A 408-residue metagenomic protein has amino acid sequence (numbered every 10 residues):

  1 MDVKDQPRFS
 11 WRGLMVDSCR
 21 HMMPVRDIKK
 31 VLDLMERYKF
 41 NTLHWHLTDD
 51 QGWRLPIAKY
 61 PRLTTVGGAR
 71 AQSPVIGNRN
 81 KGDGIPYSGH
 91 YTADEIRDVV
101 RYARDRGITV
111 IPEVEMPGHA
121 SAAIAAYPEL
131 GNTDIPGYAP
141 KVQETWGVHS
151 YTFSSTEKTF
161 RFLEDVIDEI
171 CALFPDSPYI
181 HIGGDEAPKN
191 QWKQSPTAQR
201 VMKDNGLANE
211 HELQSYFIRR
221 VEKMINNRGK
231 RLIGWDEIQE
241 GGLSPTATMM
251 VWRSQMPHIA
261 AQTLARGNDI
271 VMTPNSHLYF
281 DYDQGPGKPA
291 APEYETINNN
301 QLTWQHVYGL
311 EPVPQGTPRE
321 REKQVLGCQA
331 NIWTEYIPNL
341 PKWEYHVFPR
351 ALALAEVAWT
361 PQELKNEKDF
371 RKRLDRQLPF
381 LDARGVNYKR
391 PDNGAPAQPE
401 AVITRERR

Functional and structural regions predicted by a protein language model:
M1-Y179, R220, M224, Q329-T334: Feature activates predominantly on carbohydrate-active enzymes
M22-P24, D50-P56, P117-A123, A187-W192 (+4 more regions): Flexible loop/turn segments at secondary-structure boundaries
D27-K30, Y91-D98, K158-D165, E212-R220 (+6 more regions): Generic recognition of stable, solvent-exposed alpha-helical segments in well-folded globular domains
M35, A103, M202, I225 (+2 more regions): Hydrophobic alpha-helix position signal
K39, D49, R104-D105, D176 (+4 more regions): Short, well-ordered loop/turn elements at secondary-structure boundaries
R104-D105, D168-D176, K223-N226, K230 (+4 more regions): Generic secondary-structure signature for well-ordered alpha-helical cores
A123-E129, T133, P140-A247, R253-G267: Active-site neighborhood of glycoside hydrolase catalytic domains
R231-A247, R253-R408: Flexible, acidic glycine-rich loops studded with aromatic residues
